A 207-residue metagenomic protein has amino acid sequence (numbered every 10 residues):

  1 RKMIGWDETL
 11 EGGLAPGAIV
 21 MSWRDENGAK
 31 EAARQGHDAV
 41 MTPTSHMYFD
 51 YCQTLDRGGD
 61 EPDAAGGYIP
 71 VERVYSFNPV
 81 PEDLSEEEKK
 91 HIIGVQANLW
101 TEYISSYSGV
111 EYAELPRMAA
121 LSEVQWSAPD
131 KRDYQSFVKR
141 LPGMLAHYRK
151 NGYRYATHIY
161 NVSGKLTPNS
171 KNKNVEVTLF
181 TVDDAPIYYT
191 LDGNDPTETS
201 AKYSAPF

Functional and structural regions predicted by a protein language model:
R1: Aromatic-lined carbohydrate-binding surfaces of glycoside hydrolases
G5-P16, S22-A146: Conserved alpha/beta catalytic core and glycan-binding cleft of carbohydrate-active enzymes
R132-F207: Short, compositionally stereotyped local motifs that mark structural "simplifiers"
